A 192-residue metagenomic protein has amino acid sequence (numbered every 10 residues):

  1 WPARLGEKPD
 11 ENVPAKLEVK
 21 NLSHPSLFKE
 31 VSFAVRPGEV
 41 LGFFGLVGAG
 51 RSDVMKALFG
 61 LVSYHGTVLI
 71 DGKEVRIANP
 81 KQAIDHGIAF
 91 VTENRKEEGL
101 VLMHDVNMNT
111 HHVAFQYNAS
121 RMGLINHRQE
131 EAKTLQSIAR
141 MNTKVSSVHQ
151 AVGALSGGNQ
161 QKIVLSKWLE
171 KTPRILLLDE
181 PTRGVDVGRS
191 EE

Functional and structural regions predicted by a protein language model:
W1-E192: Glycine-rich phosphate-binding loops of nucleotide-dependent enzymes
